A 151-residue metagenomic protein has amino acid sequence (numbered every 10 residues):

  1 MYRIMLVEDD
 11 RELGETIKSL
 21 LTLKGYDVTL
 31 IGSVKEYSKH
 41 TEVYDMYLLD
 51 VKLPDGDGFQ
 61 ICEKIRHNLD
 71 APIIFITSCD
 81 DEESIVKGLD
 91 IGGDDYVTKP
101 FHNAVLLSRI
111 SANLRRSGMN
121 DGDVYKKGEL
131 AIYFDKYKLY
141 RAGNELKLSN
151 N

Functional and structural regions predicted by a protein language model:
M1-S117: N-terminal/domain-start alpha-helical segments
R3, A112-N151: Short, Lys/Arg-enriched segments at the junction into DNA-binding effector domains of transcriptional regulators
